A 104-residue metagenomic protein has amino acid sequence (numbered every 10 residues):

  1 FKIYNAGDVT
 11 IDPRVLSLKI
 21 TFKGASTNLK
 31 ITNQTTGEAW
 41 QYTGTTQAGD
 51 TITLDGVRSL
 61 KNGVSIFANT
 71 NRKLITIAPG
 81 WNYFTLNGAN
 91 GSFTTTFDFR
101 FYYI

Functional and structural regions predicted by a protein language model:
F1-I104: Intrinsically disordered, low-complexity segments enriched in serine, threonine, and glycine
